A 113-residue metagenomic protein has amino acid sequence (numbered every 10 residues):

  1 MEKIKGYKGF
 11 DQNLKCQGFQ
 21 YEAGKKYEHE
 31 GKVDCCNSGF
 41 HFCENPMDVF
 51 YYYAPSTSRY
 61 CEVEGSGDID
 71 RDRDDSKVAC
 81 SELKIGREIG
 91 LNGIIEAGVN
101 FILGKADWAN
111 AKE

Functional and structural regions predicted by a protein language model:
M1-E113: Short, glycine-biased loop/turn motifs at secondary-structure junctions and in low-complexity Ser/Thr/Pro-rich termini
